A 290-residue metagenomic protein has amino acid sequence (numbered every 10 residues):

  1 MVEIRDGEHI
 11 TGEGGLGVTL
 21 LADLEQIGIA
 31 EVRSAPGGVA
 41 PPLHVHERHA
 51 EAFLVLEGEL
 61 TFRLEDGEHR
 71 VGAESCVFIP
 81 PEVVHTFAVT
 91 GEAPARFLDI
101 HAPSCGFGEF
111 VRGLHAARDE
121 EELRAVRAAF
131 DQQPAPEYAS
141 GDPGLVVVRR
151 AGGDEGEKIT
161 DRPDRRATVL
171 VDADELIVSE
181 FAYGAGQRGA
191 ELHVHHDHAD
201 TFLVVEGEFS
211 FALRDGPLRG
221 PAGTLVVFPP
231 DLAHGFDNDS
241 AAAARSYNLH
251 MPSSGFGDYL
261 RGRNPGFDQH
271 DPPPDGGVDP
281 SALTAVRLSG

Functional and structural regions predicted by a protein language model:
M1-G28, P36, H115-I177, A185 (+2 more regions): A short, N-terminal "cap"/entry segment at the start of jelly-roll beta-barrel domains of the cupin/DSBH fold
E3, D66-E82, D215-A233: Short acidic-glycine-tyrosine-enriched beta hairpin
T19-A22, P41-H46, A88-T90, V169-D172 (+2 more regions): Short histidine-centered beta-strand/loop micro-motifs that create catalytic or ligand/metal-coordination sites
L21, V39, H46, L60 (+8 more regions): Hydrophobic small-molecule pocket/channel-lining residues, especially in calycin-type beta-barrels
E25-I27, G67-H69, D174-L176, E208 (+1 more regions): Well-ordered beta-strand scaffold positions
E31-A35, V45-L64, I100-A102, E180-G184 (+2 more regions): Short, conserved beta-strand element in jelly-roll/cupin
A52, E59-T61, E68, V84 (+6 more regions): Structural motif
F78, T86, E92-E109, V227 (+1 more regions): A short hydrophobic beta-strand segment most commonly corresponding to one strand of the jelly-roll/cupin
